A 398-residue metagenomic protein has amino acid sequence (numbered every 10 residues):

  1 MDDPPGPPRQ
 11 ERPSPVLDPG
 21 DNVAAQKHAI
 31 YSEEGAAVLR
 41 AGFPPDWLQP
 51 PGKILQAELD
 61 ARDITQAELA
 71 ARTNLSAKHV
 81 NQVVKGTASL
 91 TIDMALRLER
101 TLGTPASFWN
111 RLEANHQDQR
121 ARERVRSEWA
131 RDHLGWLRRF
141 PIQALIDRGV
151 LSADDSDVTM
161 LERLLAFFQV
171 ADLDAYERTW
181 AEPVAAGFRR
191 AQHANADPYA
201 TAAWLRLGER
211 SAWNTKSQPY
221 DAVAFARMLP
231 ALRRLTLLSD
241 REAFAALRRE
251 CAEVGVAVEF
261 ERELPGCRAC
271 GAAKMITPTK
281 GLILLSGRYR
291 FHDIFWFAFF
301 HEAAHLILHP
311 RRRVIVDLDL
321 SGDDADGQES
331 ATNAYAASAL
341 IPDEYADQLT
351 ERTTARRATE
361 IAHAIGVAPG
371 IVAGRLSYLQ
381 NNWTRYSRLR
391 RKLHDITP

Functional and structural regions predicted by a protein language model:
D2-R9, P15-P398: Active-site hotspot residues in diverse enzymes, especially metal/ion-binding acidic/histidine motifs
